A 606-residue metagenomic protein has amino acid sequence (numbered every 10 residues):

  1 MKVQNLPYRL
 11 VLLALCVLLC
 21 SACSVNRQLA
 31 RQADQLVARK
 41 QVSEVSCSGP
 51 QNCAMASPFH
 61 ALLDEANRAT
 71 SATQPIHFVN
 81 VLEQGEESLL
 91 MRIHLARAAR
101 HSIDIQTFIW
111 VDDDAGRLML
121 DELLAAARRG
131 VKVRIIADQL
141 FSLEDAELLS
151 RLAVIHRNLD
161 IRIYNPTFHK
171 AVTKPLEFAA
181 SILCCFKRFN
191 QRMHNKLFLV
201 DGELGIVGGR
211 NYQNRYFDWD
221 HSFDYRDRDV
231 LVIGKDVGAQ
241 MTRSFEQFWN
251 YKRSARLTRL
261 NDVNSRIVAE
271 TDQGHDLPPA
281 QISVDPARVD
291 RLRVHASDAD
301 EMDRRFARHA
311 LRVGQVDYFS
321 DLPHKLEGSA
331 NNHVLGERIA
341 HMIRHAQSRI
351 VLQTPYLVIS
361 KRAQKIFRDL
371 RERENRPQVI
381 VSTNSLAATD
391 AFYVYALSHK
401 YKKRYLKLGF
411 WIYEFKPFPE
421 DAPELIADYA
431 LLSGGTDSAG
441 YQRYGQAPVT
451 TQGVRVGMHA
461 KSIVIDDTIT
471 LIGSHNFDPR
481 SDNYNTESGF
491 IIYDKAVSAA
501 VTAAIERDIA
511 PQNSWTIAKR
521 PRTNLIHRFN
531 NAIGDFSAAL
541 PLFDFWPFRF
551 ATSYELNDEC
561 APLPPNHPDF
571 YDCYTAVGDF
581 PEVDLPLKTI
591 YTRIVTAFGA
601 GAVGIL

Functional and structural regions predicted by a protein language model:
K2-V11: Bacterial N-terminal signal peptides that target proteins for export
V11-S21: Bacterial N-terminal signal peptides
C23-K196, V200-L606: Charged, low-complexity intrinsically disordered terminal segments
